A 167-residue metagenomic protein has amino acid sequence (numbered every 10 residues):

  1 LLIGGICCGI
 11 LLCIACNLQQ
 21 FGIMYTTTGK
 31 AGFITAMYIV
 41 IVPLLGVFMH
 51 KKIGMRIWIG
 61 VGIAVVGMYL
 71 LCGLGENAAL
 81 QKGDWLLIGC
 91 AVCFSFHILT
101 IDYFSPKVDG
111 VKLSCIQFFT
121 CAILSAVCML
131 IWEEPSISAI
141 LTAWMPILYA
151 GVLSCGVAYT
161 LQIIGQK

Functional and structural regions predicted by a protein language model:
L1, F21, T27-K30, F96-T120: Juxtamembrane helix-loop-helix junctions in multi-pass membrane proteins
L2-C7, I53-V65, D84-L87, V108-F118: Cytoplasmic-side transmembrane-helix entry/capping segments in multi-pass membrane proteins
I3-Y25, L45, Y69-L70, I88-T100 (+1 more regions): Hydrophobic alpha-helical transmembrane segments of multi-pass membrane transport proteins, especially secondary
Y25, H50-K52, K107, K167: Helix-loop interface residues and adjacent transmembrane-helix termini in multi-pass membrane transporters, primarily
Y25-M37, Q81: Replace "multi-pass membrane enzymes" with "multi-pass membrane proteins
Y38-I59: C-terminal transmembrane-helix exit sites in multi-pass transporters
I53-G73, A91-F94, S125: Hydrophobic transmembrane alpha-helices of multi-pass small-molecule transport proteins
